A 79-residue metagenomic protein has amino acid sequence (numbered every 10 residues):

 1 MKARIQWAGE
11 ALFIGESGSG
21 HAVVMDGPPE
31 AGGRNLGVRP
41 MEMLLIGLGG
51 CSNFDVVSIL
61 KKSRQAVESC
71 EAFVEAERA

Functional and structural regions predicted by a protein language model:
M1-I46, V57-A79: Extended beta-strand/beta-hairpin segments
